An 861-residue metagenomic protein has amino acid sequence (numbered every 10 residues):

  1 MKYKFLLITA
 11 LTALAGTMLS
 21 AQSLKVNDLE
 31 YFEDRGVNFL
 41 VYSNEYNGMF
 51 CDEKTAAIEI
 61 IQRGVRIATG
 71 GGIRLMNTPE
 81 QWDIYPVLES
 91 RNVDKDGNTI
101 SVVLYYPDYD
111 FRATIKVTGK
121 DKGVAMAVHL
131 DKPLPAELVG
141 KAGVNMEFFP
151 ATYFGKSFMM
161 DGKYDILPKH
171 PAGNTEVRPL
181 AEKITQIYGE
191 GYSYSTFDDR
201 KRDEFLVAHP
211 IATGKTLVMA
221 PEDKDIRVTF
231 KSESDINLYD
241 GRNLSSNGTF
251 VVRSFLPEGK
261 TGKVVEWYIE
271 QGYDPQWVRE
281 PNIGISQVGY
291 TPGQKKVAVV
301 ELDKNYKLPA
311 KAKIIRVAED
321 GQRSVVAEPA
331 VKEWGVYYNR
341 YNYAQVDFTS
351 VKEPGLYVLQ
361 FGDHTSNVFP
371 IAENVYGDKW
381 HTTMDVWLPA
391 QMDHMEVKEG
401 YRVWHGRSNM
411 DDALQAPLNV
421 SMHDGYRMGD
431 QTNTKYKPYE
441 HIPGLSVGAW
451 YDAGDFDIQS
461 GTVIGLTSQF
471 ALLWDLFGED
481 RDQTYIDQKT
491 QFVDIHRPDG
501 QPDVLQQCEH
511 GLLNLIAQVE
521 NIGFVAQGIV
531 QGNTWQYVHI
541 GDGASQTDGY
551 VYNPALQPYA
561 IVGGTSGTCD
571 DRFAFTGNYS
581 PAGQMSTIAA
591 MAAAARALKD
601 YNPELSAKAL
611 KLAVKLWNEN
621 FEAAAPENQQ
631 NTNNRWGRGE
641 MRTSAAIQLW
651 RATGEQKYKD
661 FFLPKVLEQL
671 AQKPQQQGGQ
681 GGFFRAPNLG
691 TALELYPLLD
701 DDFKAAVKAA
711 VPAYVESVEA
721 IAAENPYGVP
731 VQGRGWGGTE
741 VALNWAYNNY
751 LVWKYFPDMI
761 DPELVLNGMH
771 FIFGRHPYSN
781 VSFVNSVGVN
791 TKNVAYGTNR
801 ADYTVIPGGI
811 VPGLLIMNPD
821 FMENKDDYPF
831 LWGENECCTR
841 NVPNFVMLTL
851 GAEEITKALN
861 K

Functional and structural regions predicted by a protein language model:
M1-S23: Bacterial Sec-dependent N-terminal signal peptides
Q22-I73, N174-V207: Beta-strand-rich N-terminal accessory domains
R74-P133: Extended, loop-rich substrate-binding clefts of extracytoplasmic carbohydrate-active enzymes
A125-P171, D363-V375: Acidic (Asp/Glu-rich), glycine- and aromatic
T152-M159, Q276-K296, S366-H405: Low-complexity, Pro/Ser/Thr- and charge-rich linker/hinge segments at domain boundaries
G191-M219, D225, V288, K296-F361 (+9 more regions): Aromatic (Trp/Tyr) and acidic
D199-W277, A852: Beta-strand-rich recognition/accessory modules
N374-K398, L505-G523, A609-N628, T653-G678 (+2 more regions): Long, well-ordered core segments of solenoidal/helical folds
